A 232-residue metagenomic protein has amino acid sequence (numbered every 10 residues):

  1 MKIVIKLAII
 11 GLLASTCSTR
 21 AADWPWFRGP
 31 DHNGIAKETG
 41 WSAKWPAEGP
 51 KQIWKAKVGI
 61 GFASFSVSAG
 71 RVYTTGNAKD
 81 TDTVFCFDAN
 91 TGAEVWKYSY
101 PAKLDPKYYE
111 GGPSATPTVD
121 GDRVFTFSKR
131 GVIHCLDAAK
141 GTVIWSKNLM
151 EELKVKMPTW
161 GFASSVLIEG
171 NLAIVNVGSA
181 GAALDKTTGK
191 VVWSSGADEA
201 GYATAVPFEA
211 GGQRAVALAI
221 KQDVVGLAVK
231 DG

Functional and structural regions predicted by a protein language model:
K6-T16: Bacterial N-terminal signal peptides
C17-A21: Sec/Tat signal peptide C-region and signal peptidase I cleavage site
A22-K57, T83-P106, T142-V155, D185 (+1 more regions): Aromatic (tryptophan-biased) beta-strands that constitute blades/sheets of beta-rich domains
G29-H32, N77-K79, K129, G178 (+1 more regions): Short loop/turn segments immediately following the C-termini of beta-strands
I53-S66, K97-T118, S146-I168, G178 (+2 more regions): Extracytoplasmic beta-rich repeat domains
V84-C86, C135, A183, G226: Conserved blade-register residue in beta-propeller folds
